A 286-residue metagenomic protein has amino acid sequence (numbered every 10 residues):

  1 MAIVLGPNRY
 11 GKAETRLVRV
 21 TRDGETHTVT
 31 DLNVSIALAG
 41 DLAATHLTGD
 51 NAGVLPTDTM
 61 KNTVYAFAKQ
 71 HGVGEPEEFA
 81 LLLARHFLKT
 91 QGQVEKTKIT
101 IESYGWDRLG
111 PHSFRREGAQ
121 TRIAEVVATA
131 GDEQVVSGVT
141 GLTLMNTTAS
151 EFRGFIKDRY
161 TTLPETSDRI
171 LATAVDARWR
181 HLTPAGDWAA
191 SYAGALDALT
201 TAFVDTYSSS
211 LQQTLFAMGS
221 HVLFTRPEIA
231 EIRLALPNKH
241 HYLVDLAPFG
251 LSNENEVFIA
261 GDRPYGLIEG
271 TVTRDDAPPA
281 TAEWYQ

Functional and structural regions predicted by a protein language model:
M1-Q286: N-terminal intrinsically disordered, cationic/polar leader segments that include organellar targeting peptides
